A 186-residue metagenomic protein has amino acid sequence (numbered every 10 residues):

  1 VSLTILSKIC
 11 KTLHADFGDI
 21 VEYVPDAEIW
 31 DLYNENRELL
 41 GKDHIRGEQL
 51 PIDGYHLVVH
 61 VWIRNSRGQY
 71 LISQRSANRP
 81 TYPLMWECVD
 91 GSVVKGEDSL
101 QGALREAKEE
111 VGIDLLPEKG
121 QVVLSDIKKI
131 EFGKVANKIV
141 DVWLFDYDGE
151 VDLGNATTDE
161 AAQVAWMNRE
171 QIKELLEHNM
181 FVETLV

Functional and structural regions predicted by a protein language model:
V1-K11: Short, basic-rich loop-to-helix N-cap that marks the start of a DNA-contacting helix
K11-T12, E110: Residue cluster at the C-terminal edge of the helix-turn-helix DNA-binding motif
H14-P25: Short C-terminal boundary/hinge segments that cap the last helix of small helical domains
E22, L104, E177: Phosphate-coordinating loops and pocket residues in cytosolic domains that bind phosphorylated ligands
D26-H60, R64-S66: Acidic, metal-coordinating catalytic segment for phosphate/diphosphate chemistry, firing primarily on the Nudix
G47, D126-I130, K134-V186: Nudix hydrolase/Nudix homology domain
V58-S92: A glycine-rich, hydrophobic loop/mini-helix early in the fold
L71-I72, C88-V122: The catalytic Nudix box helix
